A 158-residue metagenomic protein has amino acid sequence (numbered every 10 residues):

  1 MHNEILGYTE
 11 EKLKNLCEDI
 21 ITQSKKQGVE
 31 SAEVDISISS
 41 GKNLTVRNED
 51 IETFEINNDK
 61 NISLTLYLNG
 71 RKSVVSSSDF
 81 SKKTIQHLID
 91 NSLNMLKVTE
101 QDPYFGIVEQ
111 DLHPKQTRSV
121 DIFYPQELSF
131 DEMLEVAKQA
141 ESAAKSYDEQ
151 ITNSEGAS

Functional and structural regions predicted by a protein language model:
M1-S158: Active-site bordering "gate/hinge" segments that shape substrate access to catalytic or cofactor-binding pockets
